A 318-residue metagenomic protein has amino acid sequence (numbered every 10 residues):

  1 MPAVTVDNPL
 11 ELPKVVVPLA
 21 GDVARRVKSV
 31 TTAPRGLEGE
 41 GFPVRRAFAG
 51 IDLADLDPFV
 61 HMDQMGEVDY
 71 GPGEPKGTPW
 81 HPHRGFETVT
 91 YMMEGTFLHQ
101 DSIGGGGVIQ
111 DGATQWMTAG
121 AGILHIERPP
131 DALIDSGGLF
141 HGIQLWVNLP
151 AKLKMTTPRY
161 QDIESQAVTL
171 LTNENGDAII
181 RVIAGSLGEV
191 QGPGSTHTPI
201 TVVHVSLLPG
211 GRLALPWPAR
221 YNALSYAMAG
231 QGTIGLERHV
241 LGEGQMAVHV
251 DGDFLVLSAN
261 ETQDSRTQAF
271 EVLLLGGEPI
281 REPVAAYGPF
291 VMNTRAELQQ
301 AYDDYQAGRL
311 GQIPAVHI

Functional and structural regions predicted by a protein language model:
M1-I318: Jelly-roll (double-stranded beta-helix
